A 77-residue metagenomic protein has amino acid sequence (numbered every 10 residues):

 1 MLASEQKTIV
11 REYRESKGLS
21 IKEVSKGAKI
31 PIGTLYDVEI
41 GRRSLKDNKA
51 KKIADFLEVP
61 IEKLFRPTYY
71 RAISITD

Functional and structural regions predicted by a protein language model:
M1-E5, Y36, Y69-I75: A detector for short, charged/polar N-terminal pre-domain segments
M1-K17: A short, Lys/Arg-rich alpha-helix, primarily the initiator
T8, G18-L19, L45-N48: Residue-level signal for the short linker/turn that defines the boundary of a DNA-recognition helix
Y13, D55, K63-D77: Short, charged recognition helix plus adjacent turn of helix-turn-helix-like nucleic-acid-binding domains
E15, K29, I40-R42, Y69: Residue-level detection of the helix-turn-helix DNA-binding "recognition helix"
G18-D37: Short alpha-helical DNA-recognition segment
K29, N48-K63: DNA major-groove recognition helix of helix-turn-helix/homeodomain DNA-binding modules
